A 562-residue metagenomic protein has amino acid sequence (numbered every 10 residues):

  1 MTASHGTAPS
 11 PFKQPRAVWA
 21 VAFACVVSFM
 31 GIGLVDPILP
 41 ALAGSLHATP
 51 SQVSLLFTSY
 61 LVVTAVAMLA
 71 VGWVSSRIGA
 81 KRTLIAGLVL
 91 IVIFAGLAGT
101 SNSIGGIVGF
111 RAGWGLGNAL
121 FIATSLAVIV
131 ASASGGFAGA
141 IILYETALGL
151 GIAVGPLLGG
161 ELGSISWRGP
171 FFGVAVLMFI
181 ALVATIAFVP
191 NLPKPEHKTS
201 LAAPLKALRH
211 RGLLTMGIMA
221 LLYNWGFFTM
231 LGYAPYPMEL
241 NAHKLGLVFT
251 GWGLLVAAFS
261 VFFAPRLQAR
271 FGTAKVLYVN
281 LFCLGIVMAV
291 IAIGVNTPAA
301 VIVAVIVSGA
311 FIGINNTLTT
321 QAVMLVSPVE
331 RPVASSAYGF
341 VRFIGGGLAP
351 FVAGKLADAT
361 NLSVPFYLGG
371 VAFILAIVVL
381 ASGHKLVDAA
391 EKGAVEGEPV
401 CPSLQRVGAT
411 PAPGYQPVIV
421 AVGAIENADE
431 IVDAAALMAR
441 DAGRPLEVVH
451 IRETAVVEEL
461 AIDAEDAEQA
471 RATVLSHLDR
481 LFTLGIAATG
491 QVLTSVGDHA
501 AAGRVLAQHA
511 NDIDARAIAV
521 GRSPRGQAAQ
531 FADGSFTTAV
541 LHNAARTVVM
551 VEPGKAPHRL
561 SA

Functional and structural regions predicted by a protein language model:
V66-N102: Conserved MFS/SLC helix-loop-helix module at the cytosolic interface between two early adjacent transmembrane helices
M68-G79, F259-T273, A357: Helix-to-loop junctions at the C-terminal end of transmembrane segments in multipass secondary transporters
F110-L150: Cytoplasmic helix-loop-helix junction between adjacent transmembrane helices in 12-TM secondary transporters
I142-A187: Helix-loop-helix hairpin linking two adjacent transmembrane segments in secondary transporters
A175-K194, I377-H384: C-terminal membrane-cytosol helix-exit motif in multi-pass small-molecule transporters
A274-T319: C-terminal transmembrane helical hairpin of 12-TM major facilitator-type secondary transporters
P411-I462, I486-T489, N543: Small/aliphatic-rich secondary-structure junction motif
A517-N543, P557-L560: Glycine-rich, Arg-bearing micro-motifs that act as flexible, cationic patches
